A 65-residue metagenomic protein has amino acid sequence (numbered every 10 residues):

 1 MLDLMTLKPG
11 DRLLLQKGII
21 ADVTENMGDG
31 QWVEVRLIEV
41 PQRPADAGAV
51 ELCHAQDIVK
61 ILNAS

Functional and structural regions predicted by a protein language model:
L2, P9-C53: Basic/aromatic-rich interaction segments and small domains that mediate binding to polyanionic partners
V50, H54-A64: Structured surface patches comprising rigid loops and adjacent beta-strands/short helices at the edges of well-ordered
